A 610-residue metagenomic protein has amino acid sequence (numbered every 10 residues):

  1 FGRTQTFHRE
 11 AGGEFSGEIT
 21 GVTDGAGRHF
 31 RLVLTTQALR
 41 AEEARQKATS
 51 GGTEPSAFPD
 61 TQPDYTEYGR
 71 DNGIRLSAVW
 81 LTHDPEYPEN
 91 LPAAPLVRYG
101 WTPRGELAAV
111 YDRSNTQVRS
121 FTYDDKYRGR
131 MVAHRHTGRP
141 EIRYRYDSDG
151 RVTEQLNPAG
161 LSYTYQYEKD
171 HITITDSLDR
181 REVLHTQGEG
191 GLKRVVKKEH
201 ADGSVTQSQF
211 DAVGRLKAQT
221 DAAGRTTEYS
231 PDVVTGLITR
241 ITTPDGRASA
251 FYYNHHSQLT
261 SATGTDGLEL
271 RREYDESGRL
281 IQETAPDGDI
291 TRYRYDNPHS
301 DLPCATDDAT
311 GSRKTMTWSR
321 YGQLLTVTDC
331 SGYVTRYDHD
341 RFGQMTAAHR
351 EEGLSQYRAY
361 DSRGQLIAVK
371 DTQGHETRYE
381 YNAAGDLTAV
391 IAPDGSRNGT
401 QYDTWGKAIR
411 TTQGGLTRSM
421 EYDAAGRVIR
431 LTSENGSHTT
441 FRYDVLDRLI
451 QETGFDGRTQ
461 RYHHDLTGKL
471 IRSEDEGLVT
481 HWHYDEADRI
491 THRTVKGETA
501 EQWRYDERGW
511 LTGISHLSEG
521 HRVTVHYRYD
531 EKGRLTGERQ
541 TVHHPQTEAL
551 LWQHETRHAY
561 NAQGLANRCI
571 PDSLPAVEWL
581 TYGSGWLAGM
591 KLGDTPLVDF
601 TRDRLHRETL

Functional and structural regions predicted by a protein language model:
F1-L610: Extended charged/polar low-complexity repeat regions
